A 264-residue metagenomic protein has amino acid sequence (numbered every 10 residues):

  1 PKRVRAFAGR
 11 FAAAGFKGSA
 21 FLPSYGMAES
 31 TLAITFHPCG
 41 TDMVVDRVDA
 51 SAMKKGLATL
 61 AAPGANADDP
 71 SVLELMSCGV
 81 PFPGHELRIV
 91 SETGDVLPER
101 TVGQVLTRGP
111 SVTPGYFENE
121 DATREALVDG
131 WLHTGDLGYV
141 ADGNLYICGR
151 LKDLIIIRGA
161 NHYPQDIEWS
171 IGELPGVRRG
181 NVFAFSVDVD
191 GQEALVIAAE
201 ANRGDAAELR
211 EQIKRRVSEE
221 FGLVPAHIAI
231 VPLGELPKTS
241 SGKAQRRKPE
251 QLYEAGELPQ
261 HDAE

Functional and structural regions predicted by a protein language model:
K2-N144, K152-L154: Conserved AMP-binding/adenylate-forming
F21-Y25, V105, I197-A199, I228-V231: Extended hydrophobic secondary-structure segments that form protein cores and membrane-embedded regions
G26, V187-G191, G234: A short beta-turn/loop motif at secondary-structure boundaries
H85, G103, E193-L195, S240: Change "...and in nucleic-acid phosphodiester-cleaving endonucleases..." to "...and in nucleic-acid processing enzymes
R88, D95, N144-Y146, A160 (+2 more regions): Residue-level signal for well-ordered, solvent-exposed loop/turn and beta-edge residues enriched in charged/polar side
G109, P114-G115, E120, E125 (+1 more regions): AMP-binding/adenylate-forming catalytic core of the ANL superfamily
N181-F185, V196-I197, K214-E264: Conserved C-terminal "lid"/linker of ANL adenylate-forming enzymes
